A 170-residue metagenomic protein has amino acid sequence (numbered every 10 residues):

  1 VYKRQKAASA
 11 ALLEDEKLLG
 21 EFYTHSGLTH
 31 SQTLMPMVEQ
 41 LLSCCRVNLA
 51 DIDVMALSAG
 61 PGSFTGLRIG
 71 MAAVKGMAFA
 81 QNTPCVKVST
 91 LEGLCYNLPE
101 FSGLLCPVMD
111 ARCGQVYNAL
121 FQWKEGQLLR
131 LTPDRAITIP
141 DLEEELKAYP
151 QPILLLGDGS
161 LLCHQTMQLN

Functional and structural regions predicted by a protein language model:
K3-A59: N-terminal beta-alpha supersecondary unit
K17, P84-N170: Surface "functional belts" at beta-alpha junctions
H25-T33, F64-R68, A72, S89: Residues at secondary-structure transition points
V38, A73-M77, L94-L98: Buried hydrophobic packing segments
S43-A50, A78-V88: Phosphate-handling active-site elements
A56-C85: DPxDG-like acidic metal-binding loop motif
